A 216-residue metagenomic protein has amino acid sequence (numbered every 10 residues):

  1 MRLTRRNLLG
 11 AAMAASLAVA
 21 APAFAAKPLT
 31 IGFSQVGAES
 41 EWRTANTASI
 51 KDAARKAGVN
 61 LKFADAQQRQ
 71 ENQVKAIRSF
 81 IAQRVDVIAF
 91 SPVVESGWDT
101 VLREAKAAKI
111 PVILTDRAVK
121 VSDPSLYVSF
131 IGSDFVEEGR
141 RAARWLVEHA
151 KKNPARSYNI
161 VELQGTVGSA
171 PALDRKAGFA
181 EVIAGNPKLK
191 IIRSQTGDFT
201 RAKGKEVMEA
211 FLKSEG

Functional and structural regions predicted by a protein language model:
R2-L3, F24-G216: A residue-level marker of the well-folded mature domains of exported/periplasmic proteins
R5-L9: N-terminal export leaders
G10-A15: Sec-dependent N-terminal signal peptides
A20-P22: N-terminal signal peptide c-region/cleavage motif recognized by signal peptidases
